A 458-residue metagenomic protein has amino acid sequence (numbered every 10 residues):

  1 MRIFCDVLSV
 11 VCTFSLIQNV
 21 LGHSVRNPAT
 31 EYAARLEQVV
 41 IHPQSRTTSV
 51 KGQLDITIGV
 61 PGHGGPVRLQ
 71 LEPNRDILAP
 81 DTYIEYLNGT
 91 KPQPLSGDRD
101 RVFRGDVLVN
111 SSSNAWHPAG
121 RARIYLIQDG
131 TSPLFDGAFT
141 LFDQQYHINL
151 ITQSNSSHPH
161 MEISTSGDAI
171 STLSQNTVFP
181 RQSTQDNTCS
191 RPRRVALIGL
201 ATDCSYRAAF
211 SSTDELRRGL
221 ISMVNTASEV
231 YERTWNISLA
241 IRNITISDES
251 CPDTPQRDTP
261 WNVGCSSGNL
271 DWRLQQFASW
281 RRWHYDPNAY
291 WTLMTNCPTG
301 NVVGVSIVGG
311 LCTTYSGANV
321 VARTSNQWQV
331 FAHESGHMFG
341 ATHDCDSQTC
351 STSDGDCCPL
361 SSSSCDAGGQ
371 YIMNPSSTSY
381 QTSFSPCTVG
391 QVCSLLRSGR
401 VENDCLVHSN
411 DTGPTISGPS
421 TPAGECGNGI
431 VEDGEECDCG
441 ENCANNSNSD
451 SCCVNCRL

Functional and structural regions predicted by a protein language model:
R2-F142, C265-Q275, R281: N-terminal prosegments of processed precursors
H23-T48, S164-C312, N326, V431: Fold-level signature of zinc-dependent metallopeptidase catalytic domains
G105, A227, T292, V392 (+1 more regions): Divalent metal-coordination and catalytic microenvironments
A115, A122-H147, R218-S222, T226-N236 (+1 more regions): Classical protein tyrosine phosphatase
S132-Q175, G336: A short, surface-exposed interaction/processing loop segment used at functional sites
R242-G268, G310-P386, A444, V454: The catalytic-center signature of Zn2+-dependent metalloproteases
T342-L458: Cysteine-rich modules of extracellular adhesion/ECM and protease-associated proteins
